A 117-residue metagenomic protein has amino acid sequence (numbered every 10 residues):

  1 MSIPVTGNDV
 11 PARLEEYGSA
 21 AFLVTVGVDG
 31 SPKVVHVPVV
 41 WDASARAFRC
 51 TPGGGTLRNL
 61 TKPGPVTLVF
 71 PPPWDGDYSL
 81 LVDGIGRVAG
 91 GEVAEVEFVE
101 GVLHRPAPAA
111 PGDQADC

Functional and structural regions predicted by a protein language model:
M1-C117: Binding-site signature for planar aromatic cofactors or substrates
